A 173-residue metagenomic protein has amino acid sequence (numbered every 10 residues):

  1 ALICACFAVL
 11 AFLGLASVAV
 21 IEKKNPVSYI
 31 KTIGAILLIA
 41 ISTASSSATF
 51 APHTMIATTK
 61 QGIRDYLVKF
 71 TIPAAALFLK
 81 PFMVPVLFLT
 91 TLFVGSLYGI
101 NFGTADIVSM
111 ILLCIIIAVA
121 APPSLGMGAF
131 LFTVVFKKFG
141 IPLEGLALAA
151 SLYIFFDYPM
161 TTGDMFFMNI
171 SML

Functional and structural regions predicted by a protein language model:
A1, N25-P26, S46: Transmembrane helical segments that form the transport core of multi-pass membrane transport proteins
A1-L15: Entry/N-cap segments of selected transmembrane alpha helices and their immediately preceding amphipathic helices
C4, A8, A48, F82-P85 (+3 more regions): Residue-level signal for the membrane-embedded core of alpha-helical transmembrane segments, especially mid-helix
A5, I21-Y29, Q61-V68, I100-S109 (+1 more regions): Membrane-interfacial loop-to-helix junctions in multi-pass transporters
F12-A16, V20, S28-Y29, I33 (+3 more regions): Membrane-spanning helices that line or support transport/gating and their immediate boundary helices in channels
Y29-T32, I36-T49, E144-T161: Hydrophobic, small-residue-rich transmembrane alpha-helices and their short perimembrane loops in multi-pass membrane
I39-A118, M172: Helix-loop-helix junctions within the multi-pass membrane cores of secondary transporters/permeases
L89-L173: Transmembrane alpha-helical segments and their short flanking loops that form helix-hairpins/helix-helix interfaces
